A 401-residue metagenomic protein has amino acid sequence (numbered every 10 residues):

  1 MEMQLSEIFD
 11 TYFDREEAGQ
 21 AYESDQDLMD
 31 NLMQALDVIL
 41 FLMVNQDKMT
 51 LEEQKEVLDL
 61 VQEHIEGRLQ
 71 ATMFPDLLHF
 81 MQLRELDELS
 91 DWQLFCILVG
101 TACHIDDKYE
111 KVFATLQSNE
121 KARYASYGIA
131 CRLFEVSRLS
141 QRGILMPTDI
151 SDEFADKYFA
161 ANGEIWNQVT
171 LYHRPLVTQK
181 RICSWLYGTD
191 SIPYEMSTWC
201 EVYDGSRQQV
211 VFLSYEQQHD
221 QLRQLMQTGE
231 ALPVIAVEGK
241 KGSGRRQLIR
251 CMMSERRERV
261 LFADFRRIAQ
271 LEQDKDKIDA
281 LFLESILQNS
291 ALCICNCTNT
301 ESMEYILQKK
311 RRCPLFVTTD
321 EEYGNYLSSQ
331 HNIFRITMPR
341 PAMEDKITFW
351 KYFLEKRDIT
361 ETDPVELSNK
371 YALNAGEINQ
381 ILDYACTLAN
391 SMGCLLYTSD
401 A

Functional and structural regions predicted by a protein language model:
M1-F349, F353: Intrinsically disordered, low-complexity N-terminal extensions of AAA+/P-loop NTPases that precede the structured
D358-L396: Conserved AAA+ ATPase small/helical "lid" subdomain
Y397-A401: Conserved small/polar residues in nucleotide/adenosyl-binding loops
